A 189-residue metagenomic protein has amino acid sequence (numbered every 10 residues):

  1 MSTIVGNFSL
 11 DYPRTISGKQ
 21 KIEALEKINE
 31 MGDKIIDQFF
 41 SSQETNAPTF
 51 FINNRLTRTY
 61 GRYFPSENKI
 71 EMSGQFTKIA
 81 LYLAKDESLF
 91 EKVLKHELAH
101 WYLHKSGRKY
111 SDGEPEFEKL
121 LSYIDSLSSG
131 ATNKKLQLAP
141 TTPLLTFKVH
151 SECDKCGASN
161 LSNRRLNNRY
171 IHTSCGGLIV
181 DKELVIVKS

Functional and structural regions predicted by a protein language model:
I4, F8-S88, K105-S189: Metalloprotease/metallohydrolase-associated module, dominated by Zn2+-dependent proteases
K92-K105: Active-site recognition of the HExxH zinc-binding catalytic motif
